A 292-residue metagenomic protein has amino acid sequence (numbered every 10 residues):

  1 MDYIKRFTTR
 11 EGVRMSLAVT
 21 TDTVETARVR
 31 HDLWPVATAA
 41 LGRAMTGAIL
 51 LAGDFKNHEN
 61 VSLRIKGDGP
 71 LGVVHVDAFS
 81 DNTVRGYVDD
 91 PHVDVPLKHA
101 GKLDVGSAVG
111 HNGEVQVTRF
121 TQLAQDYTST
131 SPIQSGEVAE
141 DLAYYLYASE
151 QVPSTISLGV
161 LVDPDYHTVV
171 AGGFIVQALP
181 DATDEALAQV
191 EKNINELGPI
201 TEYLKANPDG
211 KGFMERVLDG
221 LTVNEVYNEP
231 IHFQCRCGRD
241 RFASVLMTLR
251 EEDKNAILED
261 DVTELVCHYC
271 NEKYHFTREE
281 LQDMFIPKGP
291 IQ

Functional and structural regions predicted by a protein language model:
M1-Y227: Interaction interfaces in information-processing and related assembly proteins
N195-Q292: Cys/His-clustered metal-coordination modules, chiefly Zn-binding fingers
